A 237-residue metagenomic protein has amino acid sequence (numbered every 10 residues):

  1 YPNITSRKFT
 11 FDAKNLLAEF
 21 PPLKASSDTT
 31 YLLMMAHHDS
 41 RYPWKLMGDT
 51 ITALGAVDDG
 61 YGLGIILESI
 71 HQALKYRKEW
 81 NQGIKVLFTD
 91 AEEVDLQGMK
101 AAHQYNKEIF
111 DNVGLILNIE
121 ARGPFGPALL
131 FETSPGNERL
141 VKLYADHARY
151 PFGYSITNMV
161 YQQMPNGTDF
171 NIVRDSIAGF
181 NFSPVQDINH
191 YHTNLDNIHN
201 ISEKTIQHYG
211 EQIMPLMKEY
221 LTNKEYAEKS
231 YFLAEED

Functional and structural regions predicted by a protein language model:
Y1-E236: Soluble extramembrane regions of membrane proteins in the secretory/endomembrane system
